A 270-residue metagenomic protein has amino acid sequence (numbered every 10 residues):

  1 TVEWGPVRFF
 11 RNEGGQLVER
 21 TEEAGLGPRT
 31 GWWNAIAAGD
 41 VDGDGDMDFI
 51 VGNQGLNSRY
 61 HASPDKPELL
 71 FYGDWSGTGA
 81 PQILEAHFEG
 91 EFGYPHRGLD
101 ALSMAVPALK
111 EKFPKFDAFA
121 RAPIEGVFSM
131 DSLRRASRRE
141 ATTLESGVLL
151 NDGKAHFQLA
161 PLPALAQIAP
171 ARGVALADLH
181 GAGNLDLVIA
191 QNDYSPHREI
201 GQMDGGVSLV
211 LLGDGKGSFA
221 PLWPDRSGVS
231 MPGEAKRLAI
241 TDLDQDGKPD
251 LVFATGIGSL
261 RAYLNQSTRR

Functional and structural regions predicted by a protein language model:
T1-R270: Beta-propeller-forming repeat regions
